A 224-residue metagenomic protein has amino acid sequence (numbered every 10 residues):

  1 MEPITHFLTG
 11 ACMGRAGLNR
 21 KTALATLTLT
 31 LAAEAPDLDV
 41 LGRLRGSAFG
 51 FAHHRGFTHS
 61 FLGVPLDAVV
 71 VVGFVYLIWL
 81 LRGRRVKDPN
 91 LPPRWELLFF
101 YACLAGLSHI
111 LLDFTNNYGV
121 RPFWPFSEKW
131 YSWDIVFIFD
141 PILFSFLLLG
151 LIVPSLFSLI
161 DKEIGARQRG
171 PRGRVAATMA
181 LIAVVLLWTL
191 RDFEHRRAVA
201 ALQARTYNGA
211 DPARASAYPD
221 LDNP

Functional and structural regions predicted by a protein language model:
M1-R197, A201-A213: N-terminal membrane-targeting hydrophobic helices
S216-P224: Short periplasmic/luminal acceptor-recognition loop of GT-C membrane glycosyltransferases, typified by
